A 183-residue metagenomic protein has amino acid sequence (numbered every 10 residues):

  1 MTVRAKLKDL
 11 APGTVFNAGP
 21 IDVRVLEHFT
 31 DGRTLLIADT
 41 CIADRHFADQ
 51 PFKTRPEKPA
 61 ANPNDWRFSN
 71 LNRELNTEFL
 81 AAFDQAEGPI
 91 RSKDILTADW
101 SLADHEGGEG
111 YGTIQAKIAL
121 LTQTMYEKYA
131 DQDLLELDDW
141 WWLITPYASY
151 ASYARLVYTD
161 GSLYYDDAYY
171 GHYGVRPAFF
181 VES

Functional and structural regions predicted by a protein language model:
M1-S183: Collagenous Gly-X-Y triple-helix signature in extracellular proteins
